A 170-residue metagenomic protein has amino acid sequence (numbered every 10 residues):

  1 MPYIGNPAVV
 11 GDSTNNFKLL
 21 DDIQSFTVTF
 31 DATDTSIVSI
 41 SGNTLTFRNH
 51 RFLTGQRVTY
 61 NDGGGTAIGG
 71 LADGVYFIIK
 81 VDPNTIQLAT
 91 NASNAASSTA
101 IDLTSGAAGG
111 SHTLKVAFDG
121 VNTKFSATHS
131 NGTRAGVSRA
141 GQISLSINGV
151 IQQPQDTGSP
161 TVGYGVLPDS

Functional and structural regions predicted by a protein language model:
P2-F30, T113-P160, L167: Extended beta-strand solenoid/passenger and fiber regions
Y3-N6, D12, T27-A117, V137 (+1 more regions): Small/polar beta-strand repeat architecture
A67, P160-V162: Generic secondary-structure boundary signal with a strong preference for alpha-helix termini
N84-I86, G149, D169-S170: Strand-loop-strand motifs at the edges of beta-sheets in extracellular beta-sandwich domains
